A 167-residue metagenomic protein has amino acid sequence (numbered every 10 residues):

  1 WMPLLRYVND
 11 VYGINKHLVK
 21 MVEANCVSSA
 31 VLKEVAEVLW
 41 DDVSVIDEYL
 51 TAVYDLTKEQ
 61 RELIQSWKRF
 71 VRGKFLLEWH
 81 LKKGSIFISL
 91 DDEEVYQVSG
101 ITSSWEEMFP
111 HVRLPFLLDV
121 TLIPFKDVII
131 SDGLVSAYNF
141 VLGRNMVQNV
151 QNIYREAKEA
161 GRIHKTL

Functional and structural regions predicted by a protein language model:
W1-K58: A structured, charge-rich N-terminal accessory region that forms the first stable segment of a protein and links
N9-V11, N15-K20, I153-T166: OB-fold/S1-family RNA-binding modules
A52-V71, Y96-T102: Short linear interaction motifs
Q65-K83: Structural detector for short beta-strands of small beta-barrel domains
E78-T102: OB-fold (S1/OB) nucleic-acid-binding surfaces
D92, L114-L117, F125-D127: Eukaryotic chromatin- and chromosome-associated nuclear factors, especially histone mark writers/erasers/readers
T102-T121: Short nucleic-acid-contacting surface segments enriched for D/E, G, S/T with interspersed K/R
V120-I163: OB-fold/S1-family single-stranded nucleic acid-binding modules
